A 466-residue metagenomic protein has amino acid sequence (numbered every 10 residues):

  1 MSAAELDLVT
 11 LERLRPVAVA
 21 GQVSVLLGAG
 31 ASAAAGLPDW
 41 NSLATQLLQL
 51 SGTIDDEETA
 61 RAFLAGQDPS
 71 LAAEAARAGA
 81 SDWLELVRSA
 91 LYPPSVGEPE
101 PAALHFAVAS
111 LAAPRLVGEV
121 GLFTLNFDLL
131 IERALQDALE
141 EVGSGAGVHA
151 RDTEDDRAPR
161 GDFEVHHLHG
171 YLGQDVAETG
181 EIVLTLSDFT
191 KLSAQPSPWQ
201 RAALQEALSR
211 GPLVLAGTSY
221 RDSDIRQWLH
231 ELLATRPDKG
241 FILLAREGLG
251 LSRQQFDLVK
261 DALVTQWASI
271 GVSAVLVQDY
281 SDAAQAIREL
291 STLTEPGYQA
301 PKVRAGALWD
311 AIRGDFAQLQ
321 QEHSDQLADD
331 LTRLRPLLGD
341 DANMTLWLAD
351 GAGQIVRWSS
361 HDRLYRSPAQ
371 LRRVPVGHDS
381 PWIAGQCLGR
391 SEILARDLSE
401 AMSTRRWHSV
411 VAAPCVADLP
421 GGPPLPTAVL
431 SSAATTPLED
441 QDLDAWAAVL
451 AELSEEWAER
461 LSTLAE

Functional and structural regions predicted by a protein language model:
M1-I131, D137-E141: Gly/serine-rich nucleotide phosphate-binding loop at the start of the catalytic core of nucleotide/ADP-ribose-handling
M1-V25, A31-A34, L50, L111-V120 (+4 more regions): SIR2/sirtuin-family catalytic core signature
E141-S209: Active-site gating loop/helix substructures
D325-L338, A349, Q386, E456 (+1 more regions): Amphipathic alpha-helical regulatory segments at dimerization interfaces that relay allosteric signals between sensory
R335-D341, L348-A352, L394-A395, A465: C-terminal, charge/polar-rich interaction regions
A349-S403: Regulatory sensory and allosteric helical modules in signal-transduction proteins and certain transcription factors
L388-G389, A395-T427: Helix-to-coil/beta transition segments that act as allosteric "coupling" elements at the rims of sensory or catalytic
P426-E466: Juxtadomain coupling helices with adjacent low-complexity linkers
